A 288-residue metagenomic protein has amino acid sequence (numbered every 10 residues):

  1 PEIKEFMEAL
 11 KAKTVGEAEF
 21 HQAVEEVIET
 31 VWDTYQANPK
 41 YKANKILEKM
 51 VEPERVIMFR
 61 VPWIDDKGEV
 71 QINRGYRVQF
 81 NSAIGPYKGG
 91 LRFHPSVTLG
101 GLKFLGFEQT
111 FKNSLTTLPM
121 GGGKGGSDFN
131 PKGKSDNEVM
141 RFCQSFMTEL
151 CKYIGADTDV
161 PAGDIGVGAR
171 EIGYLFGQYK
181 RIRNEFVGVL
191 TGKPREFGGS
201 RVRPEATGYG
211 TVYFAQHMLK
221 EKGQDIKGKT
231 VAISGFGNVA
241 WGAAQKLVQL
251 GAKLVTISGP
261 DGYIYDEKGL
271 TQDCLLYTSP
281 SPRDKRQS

Functional and structural regions predicted by a protein language model:
V15-I28, T230: Ordered core of a single globular domain
K40-K67: Structured beta-strand/loop patches that form or line metal/cofactor-binding pockets in enzymes
F59-D65, Q71-F80, G177-Y179: Short beta-strand elements
F80-G90, T98-G123, I182-V189: ATP-dependent carboxylate/acyl-activation modules
N113-I226: Glycine/serine-rich phosphate-binding loop and adjoining beta1-alpha1 elements at the start of nucleotide-handling
E205, Y209-S279: Glycine-rich phosphate/diphosphate-binding loop of Rossmann-like nucleotide-binding domains
Y277-S288: Single conserved hydrophobic/aromatic residue that forms the stacking wall/gate of nucleotide- or nucleobase-binding
